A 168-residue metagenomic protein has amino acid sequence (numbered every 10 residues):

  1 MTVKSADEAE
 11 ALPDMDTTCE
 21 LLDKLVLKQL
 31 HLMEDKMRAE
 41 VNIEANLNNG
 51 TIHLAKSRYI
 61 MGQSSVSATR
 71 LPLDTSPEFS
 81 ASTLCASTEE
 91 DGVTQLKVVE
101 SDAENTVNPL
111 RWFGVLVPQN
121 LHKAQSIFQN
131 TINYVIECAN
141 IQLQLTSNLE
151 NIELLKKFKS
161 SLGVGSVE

Functional and structural regions predicted by a protein language model:
T2-E168: Charge-rich amphipathic alpha-helical interaction elements
